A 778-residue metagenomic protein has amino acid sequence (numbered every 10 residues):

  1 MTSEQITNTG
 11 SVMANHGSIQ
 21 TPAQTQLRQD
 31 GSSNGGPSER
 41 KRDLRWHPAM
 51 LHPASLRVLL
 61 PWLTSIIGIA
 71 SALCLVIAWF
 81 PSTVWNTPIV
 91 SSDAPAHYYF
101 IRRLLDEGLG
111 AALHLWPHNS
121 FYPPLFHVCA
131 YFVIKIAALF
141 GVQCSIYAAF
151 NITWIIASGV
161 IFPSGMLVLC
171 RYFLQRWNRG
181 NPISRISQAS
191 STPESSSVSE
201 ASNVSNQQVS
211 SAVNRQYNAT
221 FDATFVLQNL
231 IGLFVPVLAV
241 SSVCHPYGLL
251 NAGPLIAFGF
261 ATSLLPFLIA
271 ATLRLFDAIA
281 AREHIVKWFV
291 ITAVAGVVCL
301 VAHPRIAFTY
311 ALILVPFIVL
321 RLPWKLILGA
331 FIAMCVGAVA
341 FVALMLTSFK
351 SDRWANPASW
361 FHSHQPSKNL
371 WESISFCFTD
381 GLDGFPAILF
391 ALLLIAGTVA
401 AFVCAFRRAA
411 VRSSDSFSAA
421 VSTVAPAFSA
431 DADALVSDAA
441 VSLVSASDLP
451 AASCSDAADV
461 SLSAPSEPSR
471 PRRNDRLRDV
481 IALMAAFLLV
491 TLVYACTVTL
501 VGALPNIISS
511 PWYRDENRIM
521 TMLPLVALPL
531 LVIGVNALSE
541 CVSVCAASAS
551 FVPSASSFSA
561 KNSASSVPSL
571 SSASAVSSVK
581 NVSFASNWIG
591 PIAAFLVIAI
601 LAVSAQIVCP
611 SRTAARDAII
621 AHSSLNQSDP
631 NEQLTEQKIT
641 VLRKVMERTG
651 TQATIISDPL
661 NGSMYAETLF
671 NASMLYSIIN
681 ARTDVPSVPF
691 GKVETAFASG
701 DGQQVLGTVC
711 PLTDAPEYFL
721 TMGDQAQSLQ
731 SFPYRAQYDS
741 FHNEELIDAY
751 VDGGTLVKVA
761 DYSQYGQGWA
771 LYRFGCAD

Functional and structural regions predicted by a protein language model:
M1-F80, G165: Start-transfer (signal-anchor) and selected internal transmembrane alpha helices of multi-pass inner/ER membrane
L75-N181, R185, S190, A201 (+4 more regions): Active-site lumenal/periplasmic loops and adjacent helix-entry segments of GT-C-fold, multi-pass membrane
A78-P81, D93, E107-G110, P123 (+5 more regions): Transmembrane catalytic cores of multi-pass membrane glycosyltransferases and polysaccharide-assembly enzymes
V84-I89, A94, P246-F260, R353-T379 (+3 more regions): Membrane-helix boundary/interfacial segments in multi-pass membrane proteins
I89, A599-D778: Extracytoplasmic
V209, M334-A338, S418, L538-R612: Signature aromatic-anchored transmembrane alpha helix within multi-pass, membrane-resident enzymes that catalyze glycan
T224-V226, A281-E283, W324-L328, T398-D431 (+4 more regions): Membrane-interface helix-loop-helix junctions at transmembrane boundaries of multi-pass membrane enzymes, predominantly
H284-H303: Membrane-interface alpha helices of multi-pass inner-membrane proteins
